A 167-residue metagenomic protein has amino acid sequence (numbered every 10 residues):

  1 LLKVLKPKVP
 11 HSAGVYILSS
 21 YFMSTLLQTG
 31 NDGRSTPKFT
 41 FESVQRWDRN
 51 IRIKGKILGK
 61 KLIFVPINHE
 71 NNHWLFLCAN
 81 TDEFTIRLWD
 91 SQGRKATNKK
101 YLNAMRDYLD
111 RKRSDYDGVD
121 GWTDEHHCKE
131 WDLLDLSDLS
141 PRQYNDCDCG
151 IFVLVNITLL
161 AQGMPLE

Functional and structural regions predicted by a protein language model:
L1-V4, K8, A104, Y108: Residues that form generic nucleotide/phosphate-binding pockets
K3, P7-S35: Short, contiguous, well-structured surface segments enriched in hydrophobic/aromatic residues
L27-E167: Cysteine protease-like catalytic core of ubiquitin/ubiquitin-like
